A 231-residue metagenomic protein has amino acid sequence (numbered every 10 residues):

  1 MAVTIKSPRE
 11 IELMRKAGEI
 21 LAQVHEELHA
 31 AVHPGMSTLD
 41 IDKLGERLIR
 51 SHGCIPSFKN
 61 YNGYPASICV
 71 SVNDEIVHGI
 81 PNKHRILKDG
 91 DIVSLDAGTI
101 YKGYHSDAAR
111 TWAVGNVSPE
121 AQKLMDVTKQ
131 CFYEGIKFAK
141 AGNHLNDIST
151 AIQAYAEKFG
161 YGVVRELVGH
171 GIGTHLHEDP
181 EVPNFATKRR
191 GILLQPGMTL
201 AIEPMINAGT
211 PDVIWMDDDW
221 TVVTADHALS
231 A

Functional and structural regions predicted by a protein language model:
M1-A231: Active-site neighborhoods and metal-handling regions in enzymes and metal-associated proteins
